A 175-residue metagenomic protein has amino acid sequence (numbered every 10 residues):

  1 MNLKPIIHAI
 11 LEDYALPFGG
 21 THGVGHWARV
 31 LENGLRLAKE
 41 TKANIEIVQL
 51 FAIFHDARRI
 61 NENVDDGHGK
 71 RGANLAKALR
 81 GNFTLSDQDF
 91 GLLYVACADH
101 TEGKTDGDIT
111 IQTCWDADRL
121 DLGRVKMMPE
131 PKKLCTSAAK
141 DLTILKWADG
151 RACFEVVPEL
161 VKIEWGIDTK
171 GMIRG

Functional and structural regions predicted by a protein language model:
M1-N2, A15-A43, F54, L85 (+1 more regions): Divalent metal-dependent phosphate-bond-processing catalytic cores, especially two-metal-ion Mg2+/Mn2+ enzymes that act
K4-I7: Flexible internal linker/loop segments at domain or repeat junctions
G20, E62-D66, F83: Short gly/ser-rich anion-binding loops that grip negatively charged ligand groups
V24, A28-L31, Q49, F90-A98: Short, well-structured alpha-helical segments
V30-L31, G67-N82: An active-site-proximal "capping" alpha-helix that borders the catalytic cofactor pocket
I45-N63, H68, G72, Y94-T101 (+1 more regions): His-Asp-centered metal-binding catalytic motifs of divalent-metal-dependent phosphohydrolases/nucleases
N82-D89: Short helix-capping segments at alpha-helix termini
